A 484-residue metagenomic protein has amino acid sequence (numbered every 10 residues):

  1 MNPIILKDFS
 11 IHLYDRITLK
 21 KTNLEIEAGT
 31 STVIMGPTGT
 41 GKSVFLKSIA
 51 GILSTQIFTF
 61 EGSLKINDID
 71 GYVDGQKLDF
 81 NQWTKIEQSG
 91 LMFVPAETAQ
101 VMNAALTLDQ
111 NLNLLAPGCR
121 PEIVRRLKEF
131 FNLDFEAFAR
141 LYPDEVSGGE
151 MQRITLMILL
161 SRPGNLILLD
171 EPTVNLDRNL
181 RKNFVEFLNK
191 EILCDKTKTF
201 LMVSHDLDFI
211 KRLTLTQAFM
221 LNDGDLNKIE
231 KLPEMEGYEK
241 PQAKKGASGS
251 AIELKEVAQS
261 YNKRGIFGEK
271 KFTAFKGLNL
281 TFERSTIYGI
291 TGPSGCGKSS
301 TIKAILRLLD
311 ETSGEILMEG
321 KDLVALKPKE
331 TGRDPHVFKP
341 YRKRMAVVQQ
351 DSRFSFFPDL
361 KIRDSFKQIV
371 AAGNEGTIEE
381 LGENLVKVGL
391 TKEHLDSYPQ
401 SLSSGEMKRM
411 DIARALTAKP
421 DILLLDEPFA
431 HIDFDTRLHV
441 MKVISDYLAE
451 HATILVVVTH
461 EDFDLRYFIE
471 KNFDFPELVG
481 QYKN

Functional and structural regions predicted by a protein language model:
M35-P37, T291-P293: The feature captures the beta-strand-to-loop junction immediately N-terminal to the Walker
A50, S54, L306: Helix-to-loop junction immediately C-terminal to a conserved catalytic motif
T59-D74, G314-P328, Y341: Conserved ABC transporter NBD signature motif
E97-T98, A104-C119, D351, P358-E375: Q-loop/switch helix immediately C-terminal to the Walker
Y142-V146, E150, Y398-L402, E406: Conserved ABC ATPase signature
T155-L156, I412: Hydrophobic anchor residue at the start of the ABC signature
L159-L160, L416: ABC ATPase C-loop
I167-E171, L423-E427: Catalytic Walker B motif of ABC-type/P-loop ATPase nucleotide-binding domains
